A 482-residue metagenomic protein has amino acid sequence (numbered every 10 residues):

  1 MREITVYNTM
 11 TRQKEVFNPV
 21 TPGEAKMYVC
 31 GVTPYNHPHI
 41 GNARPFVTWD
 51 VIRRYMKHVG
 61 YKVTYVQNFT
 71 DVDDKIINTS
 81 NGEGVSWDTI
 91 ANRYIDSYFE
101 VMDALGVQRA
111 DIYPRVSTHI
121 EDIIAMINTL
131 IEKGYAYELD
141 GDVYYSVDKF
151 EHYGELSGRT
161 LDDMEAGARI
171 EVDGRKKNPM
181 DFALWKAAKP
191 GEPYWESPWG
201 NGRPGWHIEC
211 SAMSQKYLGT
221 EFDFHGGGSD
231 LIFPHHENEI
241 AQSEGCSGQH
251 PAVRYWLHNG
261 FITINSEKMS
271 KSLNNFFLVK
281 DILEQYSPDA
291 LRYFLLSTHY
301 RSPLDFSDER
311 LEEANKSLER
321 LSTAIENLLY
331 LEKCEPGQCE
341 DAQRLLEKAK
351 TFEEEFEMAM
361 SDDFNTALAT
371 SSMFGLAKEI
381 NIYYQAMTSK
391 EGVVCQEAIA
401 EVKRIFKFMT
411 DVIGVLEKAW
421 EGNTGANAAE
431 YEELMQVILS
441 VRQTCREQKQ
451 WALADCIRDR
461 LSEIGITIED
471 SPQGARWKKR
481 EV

Functional and structural regions predicted by a protein language model:
M1-Y35, F46, D50, T64 (+2 more regions): Alpha-helical recognition segments enriched in aromatics with Gly/Pro capping that present substrate-recognition
T11-K14, V20-G106, Q473-W477: N-terminal, positively charged nucleic-acid-binding surface of large information/translation enzymes
Y61, Y135, I466: Short phosphate-binding/catalytic loops that engage adenosine nucleotides
F69-D74, I95-Y98, Q108-I123, G141-F150: Short, glycine/charge-rich beta-strand/loop segments that flank catalytic centers and engage negatively charged groups
S80-W87, D111-S117, G228-S229: The substrate-binding groove and active-site-proximal loops of carbohydrate-active enzymes, especially glycoside
K268, F276-V482: Structural preference for alpha-helix termini/caps and helix-kink/transition segments
